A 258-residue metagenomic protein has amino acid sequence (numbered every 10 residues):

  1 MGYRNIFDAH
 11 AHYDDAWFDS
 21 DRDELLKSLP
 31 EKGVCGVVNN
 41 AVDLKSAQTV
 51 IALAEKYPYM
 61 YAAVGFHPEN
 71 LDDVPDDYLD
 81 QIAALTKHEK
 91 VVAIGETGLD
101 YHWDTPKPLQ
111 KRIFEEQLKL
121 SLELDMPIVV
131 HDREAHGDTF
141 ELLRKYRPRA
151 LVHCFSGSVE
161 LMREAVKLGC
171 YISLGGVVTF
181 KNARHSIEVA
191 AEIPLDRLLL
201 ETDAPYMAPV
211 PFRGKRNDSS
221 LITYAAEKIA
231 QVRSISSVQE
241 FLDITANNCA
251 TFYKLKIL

Functional and structural regions predicted by a protein language model:
M1-L258: Mid-domain alpha/beta scaffold segments of enzyme catalytic cores
